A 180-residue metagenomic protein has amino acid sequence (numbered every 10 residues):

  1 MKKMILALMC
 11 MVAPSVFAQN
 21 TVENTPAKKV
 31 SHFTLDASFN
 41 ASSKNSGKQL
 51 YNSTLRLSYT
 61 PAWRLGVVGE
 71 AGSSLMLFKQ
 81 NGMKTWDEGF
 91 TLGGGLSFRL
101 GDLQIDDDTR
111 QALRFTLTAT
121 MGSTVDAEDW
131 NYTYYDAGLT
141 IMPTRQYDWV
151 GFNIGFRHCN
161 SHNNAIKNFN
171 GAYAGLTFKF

Functional and structural regions predicted by a protein language model:
M1-M4, Q19: Positively charged n-region of N-terminal signal peptides that target proteins for export
M4, A27-L35, W63-G69, E88-F90 (+4 more regions): Outer-envelope beta-barrel architecture signal
M9-F17: Hydrophobic h-region of N-terminal signal peptides that target proteins for export in Gram-negative bacteria
A18-G66, S73-L75, T177-K179: Short glycine/proline- and aromatic-enriched beta-strand/turn motifs that initiate or cap beta-hairpins
N40-Y51, Q80-W86, G122-Y134, Q146 (+1 more regions): Solvent-exposed loop/turn segments connecting transmembrane beta-strands in outer-membrane beta-barrel proteins
T54-Y132: Gram-negative (and chloroplast) outer-membrane scaffold detector with strong preference for beta-barrel transmembrane
G155-F156: Internal, hydrophobic beta-strand segments that form the core of beta-sheet-rich folds
N168-F180: Outer-membrane beta-barrel "beta-signal"
